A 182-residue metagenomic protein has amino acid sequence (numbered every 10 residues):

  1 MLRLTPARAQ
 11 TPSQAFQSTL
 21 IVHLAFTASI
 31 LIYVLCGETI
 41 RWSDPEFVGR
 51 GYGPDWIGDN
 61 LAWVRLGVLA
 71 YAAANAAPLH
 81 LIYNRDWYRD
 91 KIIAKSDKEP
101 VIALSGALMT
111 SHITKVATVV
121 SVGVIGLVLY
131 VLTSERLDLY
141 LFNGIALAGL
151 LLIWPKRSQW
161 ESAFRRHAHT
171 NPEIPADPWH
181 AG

Functional and structural regions predicted by a protein language model:
M1-L35, V101-L104, A181-G182: Cytosolic-side membrane-entry/anchor segment at the start of a transmembrane helix
R3, I92-S96, G144-G182: Short terminal or interdomain "cap/linker" segment that borders an active site or interface and mediates
L20-A28, M109-V120: Select subsegments of transmembrane alpha-helices in polytopic membrane proteins, especially boundary-proximal
L31-G49: Membrane-helix interface motif
G58-N75: Alpha-helical transmembrane segments
A77-I102: Membrane-helix interface/capping segments
I93-T118: Short membrane-interface loop/juxtamembrane segments of multi-pass integral membrane proteins
V128-W154: Hydrophobic alpha-helical transmembrane segments and immediately flanking/interface helices in integral membrane
